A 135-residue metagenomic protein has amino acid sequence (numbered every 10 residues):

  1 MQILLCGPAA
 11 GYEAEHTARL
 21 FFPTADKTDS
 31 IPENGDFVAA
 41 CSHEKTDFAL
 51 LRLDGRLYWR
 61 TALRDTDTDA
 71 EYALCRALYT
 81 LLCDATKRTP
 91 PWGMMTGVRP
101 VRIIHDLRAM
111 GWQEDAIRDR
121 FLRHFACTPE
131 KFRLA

Functional and structural regions predicted by a protein language model:
M1-A135: Flexible, acidic/Gly-rich N-terminal and inter-domain linker regions that tether and position cofactor-handling modules
